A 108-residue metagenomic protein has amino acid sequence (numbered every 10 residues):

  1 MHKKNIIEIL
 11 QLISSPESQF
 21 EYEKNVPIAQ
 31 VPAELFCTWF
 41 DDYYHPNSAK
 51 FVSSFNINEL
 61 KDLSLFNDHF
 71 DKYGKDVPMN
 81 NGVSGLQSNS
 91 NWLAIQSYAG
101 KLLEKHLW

Functional and structural regions predicted by a protein language model:
M1-E8, V31, K61, S90 (+1 more regions): Short, well-structured alpha-helical interface segments that form or flank functional binding sites
M1-H45: Short terminal alpha-helical segments
I9-L12, W39, L65, H69 (+1 more regions): Charge-rich, solvent-exposed alpha-helical interaction surfaces
S14-E17, N67-F70, G74, L103-L107: A structural signal for well-ordered alpha-helices, especially hydrophobic packing surfaces of coiled-coils
H45-S97: Amphipathic protein-protein interaction modules
